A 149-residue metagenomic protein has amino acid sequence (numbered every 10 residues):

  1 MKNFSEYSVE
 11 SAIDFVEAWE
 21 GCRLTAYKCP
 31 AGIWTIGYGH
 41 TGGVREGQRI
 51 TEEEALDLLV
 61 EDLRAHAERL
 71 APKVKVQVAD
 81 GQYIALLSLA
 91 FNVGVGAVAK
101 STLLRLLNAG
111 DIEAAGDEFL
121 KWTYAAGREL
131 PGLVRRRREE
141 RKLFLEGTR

Functional and structural regions predicted by a protein language model:
M1-I33, H40-E68, K73-Q77, G96-R149: Long, amphipathic alpha-helical surface segments
V16, Q82-A90, E118-L120: Short alpha-helical scaffolding segments that buttress acidic/His motifs in well-ordered protein cores
Y38-G39, F91: Active-site-proximal beta-strand/loop segments in catalytic clefts of secreted hydrolases
E61, S88-V93: Short, residue-level hotspots on alpha-helical faces of the histone-fold and other alpha-helical interaction modules
